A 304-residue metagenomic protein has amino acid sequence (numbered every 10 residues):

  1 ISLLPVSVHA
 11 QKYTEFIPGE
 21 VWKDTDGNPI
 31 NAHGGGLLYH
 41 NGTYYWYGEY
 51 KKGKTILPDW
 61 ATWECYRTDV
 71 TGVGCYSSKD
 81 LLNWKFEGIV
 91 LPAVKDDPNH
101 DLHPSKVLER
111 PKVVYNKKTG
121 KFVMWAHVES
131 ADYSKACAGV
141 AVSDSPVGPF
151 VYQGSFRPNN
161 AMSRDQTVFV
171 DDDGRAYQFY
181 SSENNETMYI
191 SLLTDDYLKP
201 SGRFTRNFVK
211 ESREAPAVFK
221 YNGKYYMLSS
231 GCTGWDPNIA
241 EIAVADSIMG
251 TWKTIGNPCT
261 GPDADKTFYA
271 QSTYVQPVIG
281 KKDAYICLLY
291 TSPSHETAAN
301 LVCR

Functional and structural regions predicted by a protein language model:
I1-Q11: Bacterial Sec-dependent N-terminal signal peptides
K12-D26, W84-H100, S145-N159, T194-E211 (+2 more regions): Blade-edge beta-strand/turn elements of extracellular beta-propeller and related beta-sheet repeat scaffolds
I30, K106, N160-A161, E211 (+1 more regions): Conserved loop/turn at the beginning of each blade in beta-propeller domains
G34-W60, E87-V90, L102-P104, E109-A131 (+7 more regions): Hydrophobic core segments of beta-strands in well-ordered, beta-rich domains
G48-K85: Beta-propeller domains
V73-S78, G139-S145, I242-S247: Beta-propeller blade signature
S134-G139, E186-S191, D236-I242, A299: Structural motif
Y290-T297: Conserved small/polar residues in nucleotide/adenosyl-binding loops
